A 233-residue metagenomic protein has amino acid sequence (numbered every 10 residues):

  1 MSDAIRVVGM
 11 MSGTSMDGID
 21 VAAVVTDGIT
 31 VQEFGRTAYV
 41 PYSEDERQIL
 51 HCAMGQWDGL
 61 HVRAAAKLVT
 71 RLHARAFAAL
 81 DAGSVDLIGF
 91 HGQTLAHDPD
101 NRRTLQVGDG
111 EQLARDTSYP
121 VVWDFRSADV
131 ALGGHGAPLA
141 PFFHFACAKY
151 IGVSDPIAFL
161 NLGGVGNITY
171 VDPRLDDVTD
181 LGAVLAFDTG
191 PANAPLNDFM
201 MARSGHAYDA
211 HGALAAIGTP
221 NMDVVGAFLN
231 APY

Functional and structural regions predicted by a protein language model:
D3-R6, P99-T104, Y119-A207: Phosphate-binding/catalytic loop of phosphoryl-transfer enzymes
A4, G18-Q32, Y39-V40, G182-Y233: Conserved ATP-utilizing enzyme core subdomain
G9, S15-L60: N-terminal glycine-rich anion-binding loop in soluble enzyme alpha/beta folds
S12, F90-Q93, L162-V165: Glycine-rich beta-strand-to-loop/alpha-helix junction loops that act as flexible
G13, I88, L113: Divalent metal-coordination and catalytic microenvironments
M16, D45, A64, L68 (+6 more regions): Conserved active-site and cofactor/substrate-binding residues in soluble primary-metabolism enzymes
H51-A65, H206-L214: Short glycine/proline- and acidic residue-enriched helix-loop micro-motifs that form flexible lids or anion-recognition
Q56-G110: Short beta-strand-loop/turn "lid" adjacent to the catalytic site in phosphate-handling enzymes
